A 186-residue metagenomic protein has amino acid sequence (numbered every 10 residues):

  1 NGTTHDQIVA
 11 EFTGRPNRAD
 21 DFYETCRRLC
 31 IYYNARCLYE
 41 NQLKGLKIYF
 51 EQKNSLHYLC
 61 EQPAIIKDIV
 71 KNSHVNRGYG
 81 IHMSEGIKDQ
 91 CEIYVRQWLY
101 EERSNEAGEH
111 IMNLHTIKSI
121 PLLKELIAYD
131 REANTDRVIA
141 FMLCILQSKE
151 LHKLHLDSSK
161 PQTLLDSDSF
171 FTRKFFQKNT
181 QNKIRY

Functional and structural regions predicted by a protein language model:
G2-L123, Q181-Y186: Mg2+-dependent endonuclease catalytic cores in nucleic-acid-processing enzymes, primarily RNase H-like
F50, L126-I127, E150: Generic low-complexity, intrinsically disordered sequence content enriched in small uncharged/hydrophobic residues
L99-R103, D130, S148-H152: Conserved NTP-handling cores and scaffolds of large molecular machines
K118-N134: Inter-lobe coupling/hinge region of RecA-like P-loop helicase motors
K124-L126, R137-Q147: Amphipathic alpha-helical interaction/assembly segments
N134-R137, L156: Helicase-core coupling region on the C-terminal RecA-like lobe
C144-Y186: Acidic two-metal-ion nuclease catalytic site recognized across multiple nuclease folds, prominently DnaQ/RNase D-T
